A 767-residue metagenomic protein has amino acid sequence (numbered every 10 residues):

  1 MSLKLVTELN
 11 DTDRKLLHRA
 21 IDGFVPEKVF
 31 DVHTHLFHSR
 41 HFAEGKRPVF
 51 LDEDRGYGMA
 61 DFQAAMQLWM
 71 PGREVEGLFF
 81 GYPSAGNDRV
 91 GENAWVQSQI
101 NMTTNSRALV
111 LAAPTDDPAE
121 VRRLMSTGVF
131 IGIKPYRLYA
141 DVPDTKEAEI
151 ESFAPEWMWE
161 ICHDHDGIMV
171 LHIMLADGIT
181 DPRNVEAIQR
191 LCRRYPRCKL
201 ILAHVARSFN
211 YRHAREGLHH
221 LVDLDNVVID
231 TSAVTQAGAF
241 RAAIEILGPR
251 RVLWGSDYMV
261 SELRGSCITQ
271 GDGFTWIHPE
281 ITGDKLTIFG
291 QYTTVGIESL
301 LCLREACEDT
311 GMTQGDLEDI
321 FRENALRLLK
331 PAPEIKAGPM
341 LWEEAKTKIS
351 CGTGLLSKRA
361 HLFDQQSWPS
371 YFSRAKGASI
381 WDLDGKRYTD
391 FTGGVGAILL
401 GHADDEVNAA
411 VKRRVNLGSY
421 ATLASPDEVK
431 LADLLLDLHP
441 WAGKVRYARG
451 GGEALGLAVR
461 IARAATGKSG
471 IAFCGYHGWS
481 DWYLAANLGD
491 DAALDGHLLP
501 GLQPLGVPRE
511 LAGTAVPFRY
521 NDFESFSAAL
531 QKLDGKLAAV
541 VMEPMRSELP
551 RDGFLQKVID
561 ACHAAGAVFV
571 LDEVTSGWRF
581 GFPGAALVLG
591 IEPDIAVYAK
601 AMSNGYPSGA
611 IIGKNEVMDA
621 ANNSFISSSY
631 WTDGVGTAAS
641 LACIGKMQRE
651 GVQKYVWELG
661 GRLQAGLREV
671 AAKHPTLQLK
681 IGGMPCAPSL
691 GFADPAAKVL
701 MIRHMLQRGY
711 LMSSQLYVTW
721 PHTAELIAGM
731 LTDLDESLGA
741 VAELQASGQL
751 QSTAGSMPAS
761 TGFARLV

Functional and structural regions predicted by a protein language model:
L3-D13, S84-D177, V227, L537 (+1 more regions): Active-site gating/metal-coordination segments in enzymes
K4-K15, V205-P333: H/E-rich (His + Asp/Glu) clusters that bind or coordinate divalent metals
D144, A148-S152, E156, D522-A529 (+1 more regions): Active-site core of PLP-dependent enzymes with the aminotransferase class I/II
R387-K468: Glycine-rich loop-to-alpha-helix module at the N-terminal edge of alpha/beta enzyme cores
D433-A538, I559: PLP-dependent aspartate aminotransferase-fold enzymes
V541-F554, A567-L589, I595: Conserved PLP phosphate-binding loop immediately N-terminal to the Schiff-base lysine helix in PLP-dependent enzymes
G590-A621, T632-A639: Active-site PLP attachment segment
G660-A665, A671-R703, T753-V767: Conserved PLP-binding catalytic core of the aspartate aminotransferase-like
